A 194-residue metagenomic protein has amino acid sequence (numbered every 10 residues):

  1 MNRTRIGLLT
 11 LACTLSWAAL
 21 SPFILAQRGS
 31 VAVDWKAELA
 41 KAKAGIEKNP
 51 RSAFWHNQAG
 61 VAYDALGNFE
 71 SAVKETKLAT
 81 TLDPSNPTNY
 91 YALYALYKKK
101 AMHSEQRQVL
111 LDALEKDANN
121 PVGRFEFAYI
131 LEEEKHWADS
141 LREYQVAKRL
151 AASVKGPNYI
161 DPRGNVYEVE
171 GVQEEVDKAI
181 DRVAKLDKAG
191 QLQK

Functional and structural regions predicted by a protein language model:
L20-F54, Q58, A65: N-terminal leader/linker segments that initiate helical-solenoid repeat arrays
V31-K43, A65-L78, K99-D112, E134-E143 (+1 more regions): Structural signature of tandem alpha-helical TPR/SEL1-like repeats, specifically the intra-repeat loop/turn
K43-E47, T80, L114, K148 (+1 more regions): A conserved position within tetratricopeptide repeats
W55, N89, G123, G156-P157: TPR alpha-solenoid repeat register
Q58, A92, E126, I160-P162 (+2 more regions): Canonical tetratricopeptide repeat
E132-G156, D181: TPR/TPR-like (Sel1-like) alpha-helical repeat modules
